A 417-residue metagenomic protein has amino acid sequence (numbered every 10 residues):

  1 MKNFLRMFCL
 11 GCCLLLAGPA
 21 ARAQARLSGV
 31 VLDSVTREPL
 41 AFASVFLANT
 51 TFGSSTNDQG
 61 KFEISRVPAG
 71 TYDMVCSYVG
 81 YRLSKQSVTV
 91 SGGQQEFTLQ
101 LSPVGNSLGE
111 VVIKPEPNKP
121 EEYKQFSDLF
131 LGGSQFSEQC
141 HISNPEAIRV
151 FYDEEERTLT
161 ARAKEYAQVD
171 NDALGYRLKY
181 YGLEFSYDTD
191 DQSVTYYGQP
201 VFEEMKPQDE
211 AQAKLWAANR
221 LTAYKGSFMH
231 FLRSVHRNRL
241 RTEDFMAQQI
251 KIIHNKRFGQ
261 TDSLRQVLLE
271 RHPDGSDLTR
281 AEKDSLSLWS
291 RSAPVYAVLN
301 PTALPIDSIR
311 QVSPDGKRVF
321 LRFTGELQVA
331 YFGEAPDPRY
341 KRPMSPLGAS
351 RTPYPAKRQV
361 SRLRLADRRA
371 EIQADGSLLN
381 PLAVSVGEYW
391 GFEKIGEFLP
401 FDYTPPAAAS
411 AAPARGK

Functional and structural regions predicted by a protein language model:
M1-S28: Bacterial Sec-dependent N-terminal signal peptides
L27, V35-N49: Short, ordered, surface-exposed loop/turn motifs in non-cytosolic proteins
L27-D33, G60-F62, F97-L99, V111: A short, amphipathic beta-strand motif
L47, V75-S87: A short, solvent-exposed loop/turn motif at the edges and junctions of modular extracellular/periplasmic domains
T50-K61: Short, acidic Ser/Thr/Gly-rich low-complexity loop/linker segments typical of extracellular and cell-surface proteins
S54, R82-F97, S102: Structured interaction patches on ligand/partner-binding surfaces of diverse proteins
A69-G70: A glycine-anchored, Pro-Gly-centered beta-turn/N-cap motif
Q100-K417: Surface-exposed, low-complexity/disordered segments and acidic/polar micro-motifs at processing/linker regions
